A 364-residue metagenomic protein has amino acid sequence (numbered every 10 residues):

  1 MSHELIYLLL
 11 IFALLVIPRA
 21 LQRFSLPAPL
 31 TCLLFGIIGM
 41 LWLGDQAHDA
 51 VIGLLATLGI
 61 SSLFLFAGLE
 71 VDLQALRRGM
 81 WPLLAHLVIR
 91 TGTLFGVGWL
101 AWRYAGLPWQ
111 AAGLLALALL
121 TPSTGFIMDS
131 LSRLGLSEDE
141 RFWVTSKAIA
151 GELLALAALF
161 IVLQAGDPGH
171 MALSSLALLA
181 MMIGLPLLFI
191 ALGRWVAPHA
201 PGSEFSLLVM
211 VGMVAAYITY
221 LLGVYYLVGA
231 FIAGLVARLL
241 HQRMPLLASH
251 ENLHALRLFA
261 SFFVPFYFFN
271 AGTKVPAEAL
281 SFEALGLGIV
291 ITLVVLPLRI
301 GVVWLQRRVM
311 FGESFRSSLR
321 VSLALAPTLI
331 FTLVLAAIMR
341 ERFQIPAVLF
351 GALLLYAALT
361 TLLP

Functional and structural regions predicted by a protein language model:
M1-E4, Q22-F24, R78-V88, D139-K147 (+3 more regions): Short, amphipathic, aromatic/basic-enriched membrane-interface segments that mark the entry/exit of transmembrane
M1-H3, L41-V51, W99-A112, F160-L173 (+3 more regions): Helix-coil boundary and interhelical linker segments in multi-pass alpha-helical membrane proteins
M1-L9, D49-L65, P108-T124, H170-G184 (+3 more regions): Structural signature of hydrophobic alpha-helical transmembrane segments
I11-R19, L33, I37-L41, L58-F66 (+11 more regions): Transmembrane alpha-helical segments of multi-pass membrane transport proteins and ion-pumping complexes
A20, W81-L136, A191-R194, K274-P364: Transmembrane alpha-helices that form the ion-translocation and gating core of multi-pass ion transport proteins
A20-P27, G36-P82, W195-A200, V211-V290: Membrane-interface junctions of multi-pass transporters
L30-L43, A85-W99, T145-F160, S203-T219 (+2 more regions): Small-residue-rich segments of transmembrane alpha-helices in multi-pass membrane proteins, especially helix faces
L136-G151, M171, P245-E251, F315-S322 (+1 more regions): Membrane-interface alpha-helices at helix entry/exit sites of multi-pass transporters
